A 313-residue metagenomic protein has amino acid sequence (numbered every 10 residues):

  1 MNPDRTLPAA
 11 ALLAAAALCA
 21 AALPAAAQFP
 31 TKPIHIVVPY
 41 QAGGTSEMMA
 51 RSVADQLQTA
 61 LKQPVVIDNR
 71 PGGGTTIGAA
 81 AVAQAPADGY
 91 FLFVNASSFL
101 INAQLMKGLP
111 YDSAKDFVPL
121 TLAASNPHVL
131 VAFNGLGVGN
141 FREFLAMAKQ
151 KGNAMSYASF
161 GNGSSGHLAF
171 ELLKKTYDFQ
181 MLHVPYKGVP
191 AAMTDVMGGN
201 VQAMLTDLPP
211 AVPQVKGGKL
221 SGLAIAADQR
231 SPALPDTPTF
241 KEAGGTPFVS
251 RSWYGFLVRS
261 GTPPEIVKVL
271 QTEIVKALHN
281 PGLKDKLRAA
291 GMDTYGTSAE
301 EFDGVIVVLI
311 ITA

Functional and structural regions predicted by a protein language model:
M1-L12: Bacterial N-terminal signal peptides that target proteins for export
A20-P24: N-terminal signal peptide c-region/cleavage motif recognized by signal peptidases
A27-K115, N153-S156, N162, D178-L205 (+2 more regions): N-terminal (or domain-start) structured segment
Q84-Y90, Q104-A191, F240-E242, W253-K286: Hinge/capping helix and adjacent helix->loop/strand transition within the periplasmic-binding protein
F99-G108, K174-T176, A203-T237: A ligand-binding cleft/hinge motif common to bilobed small-molecule-binding domains
S298-A313: Extracellular/periplasmic bilobal clamshell ligand-binding domains
